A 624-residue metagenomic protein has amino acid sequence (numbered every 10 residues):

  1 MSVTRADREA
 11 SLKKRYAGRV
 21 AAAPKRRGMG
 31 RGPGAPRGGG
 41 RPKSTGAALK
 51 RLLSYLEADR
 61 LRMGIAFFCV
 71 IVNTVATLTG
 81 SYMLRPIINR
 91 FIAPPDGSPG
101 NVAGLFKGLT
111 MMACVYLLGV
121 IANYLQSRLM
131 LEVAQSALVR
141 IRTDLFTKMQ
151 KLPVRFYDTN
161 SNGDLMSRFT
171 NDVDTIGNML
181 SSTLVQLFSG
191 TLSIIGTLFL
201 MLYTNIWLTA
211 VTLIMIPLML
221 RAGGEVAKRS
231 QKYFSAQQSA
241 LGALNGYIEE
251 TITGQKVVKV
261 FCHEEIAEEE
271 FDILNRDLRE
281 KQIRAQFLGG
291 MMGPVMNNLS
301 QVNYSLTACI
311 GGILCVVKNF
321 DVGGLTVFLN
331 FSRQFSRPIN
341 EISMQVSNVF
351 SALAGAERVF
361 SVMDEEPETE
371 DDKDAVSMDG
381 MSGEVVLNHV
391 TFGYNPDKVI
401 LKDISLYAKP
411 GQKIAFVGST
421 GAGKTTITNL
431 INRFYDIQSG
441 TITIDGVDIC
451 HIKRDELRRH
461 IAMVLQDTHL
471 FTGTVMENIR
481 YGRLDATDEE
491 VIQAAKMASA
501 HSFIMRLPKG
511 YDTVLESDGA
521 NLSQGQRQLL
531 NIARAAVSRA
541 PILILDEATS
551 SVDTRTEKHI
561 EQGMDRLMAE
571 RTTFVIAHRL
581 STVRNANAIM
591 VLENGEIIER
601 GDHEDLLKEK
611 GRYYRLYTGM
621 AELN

Functional and structural regions predicted by a protein language model:
G28-G30, K50-L53, L61-P86, G108 (+8 more regions): Alpha-helical segments in transporter systems
R37, A48, L56, Q126 (+3 more regions): Juxtamembrane loop-to-helix connectors within ABC transporter transmembrane domains
T45, M63-L125, L202-W207, S305 (+1 more regions): Transmembrane helix-loop-helix hairpins at lipid-water interfaces of multipass membrane proteins, especially the type-1
L56, L145, M149, V258 (+2 more regions): Helix-loop junctions and hydrophobic alpha-helical segments within the transmembrane domains of large membrane
R62-V75, M112-V115, S182-S235, T307-F320 (+1 more regions): Transmembrane helices of ABC transporter permease
P94-N101, K107, L200-P217, R284-E357 (+1 more regions): Helix-loop-helix
V154-R155, N171-L180, L184, L192 (+5 more regions): An intracellular "coupling" helix at the cytosolic face of ABC transporter transmembrane type-1 domains
D364, D371-D372, V376-N624: ABC-type nucleotide-binding domain
